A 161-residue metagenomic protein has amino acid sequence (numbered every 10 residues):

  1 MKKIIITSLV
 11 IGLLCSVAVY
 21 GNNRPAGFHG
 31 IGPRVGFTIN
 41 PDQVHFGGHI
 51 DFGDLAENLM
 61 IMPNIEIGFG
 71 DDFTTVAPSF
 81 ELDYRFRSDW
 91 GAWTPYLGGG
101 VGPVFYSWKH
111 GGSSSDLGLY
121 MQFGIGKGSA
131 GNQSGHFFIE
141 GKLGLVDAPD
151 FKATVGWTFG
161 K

Functional and structural regions predicted by a protein language model:
M1-A26, K161: Cleavable N-terminal export/targeting peptides
I11-L13, N23, N40, G53 (+4 more regions): Generic marker of residues within folded, mature protein domains
A18, T38, V104-W108: Residues at secondary-structure transition points
Y20-M60, I67, K152, T158-K161: Short glycine/proline- and aromatic-enriched beta-strand/turn motifs that initiate or cap beta-hairpins
P33-F37, G48-F52, F80-Y84, G99-P103 (+3 more regions): Residues on the lipid-exposed face of transmembrane beta-strands in outer-membrane beta-barrel proteins
R34-F46, I67-V76, K109-L117, G141-T154: Solvent-exposed loop/turn segments connecting transmembrane beta-strands in outer-membrane beta-barrel proteins
G47-S113, S129-Q133: Gram-negative (and chloroplast) outer-membrane scaffold detector with strong preference for beta-barrel transmembrane
G128-K161: Predominantly the C-terminal beta-signal and adjacent terminal strand-loop region of outer-membrane beta-barrel
